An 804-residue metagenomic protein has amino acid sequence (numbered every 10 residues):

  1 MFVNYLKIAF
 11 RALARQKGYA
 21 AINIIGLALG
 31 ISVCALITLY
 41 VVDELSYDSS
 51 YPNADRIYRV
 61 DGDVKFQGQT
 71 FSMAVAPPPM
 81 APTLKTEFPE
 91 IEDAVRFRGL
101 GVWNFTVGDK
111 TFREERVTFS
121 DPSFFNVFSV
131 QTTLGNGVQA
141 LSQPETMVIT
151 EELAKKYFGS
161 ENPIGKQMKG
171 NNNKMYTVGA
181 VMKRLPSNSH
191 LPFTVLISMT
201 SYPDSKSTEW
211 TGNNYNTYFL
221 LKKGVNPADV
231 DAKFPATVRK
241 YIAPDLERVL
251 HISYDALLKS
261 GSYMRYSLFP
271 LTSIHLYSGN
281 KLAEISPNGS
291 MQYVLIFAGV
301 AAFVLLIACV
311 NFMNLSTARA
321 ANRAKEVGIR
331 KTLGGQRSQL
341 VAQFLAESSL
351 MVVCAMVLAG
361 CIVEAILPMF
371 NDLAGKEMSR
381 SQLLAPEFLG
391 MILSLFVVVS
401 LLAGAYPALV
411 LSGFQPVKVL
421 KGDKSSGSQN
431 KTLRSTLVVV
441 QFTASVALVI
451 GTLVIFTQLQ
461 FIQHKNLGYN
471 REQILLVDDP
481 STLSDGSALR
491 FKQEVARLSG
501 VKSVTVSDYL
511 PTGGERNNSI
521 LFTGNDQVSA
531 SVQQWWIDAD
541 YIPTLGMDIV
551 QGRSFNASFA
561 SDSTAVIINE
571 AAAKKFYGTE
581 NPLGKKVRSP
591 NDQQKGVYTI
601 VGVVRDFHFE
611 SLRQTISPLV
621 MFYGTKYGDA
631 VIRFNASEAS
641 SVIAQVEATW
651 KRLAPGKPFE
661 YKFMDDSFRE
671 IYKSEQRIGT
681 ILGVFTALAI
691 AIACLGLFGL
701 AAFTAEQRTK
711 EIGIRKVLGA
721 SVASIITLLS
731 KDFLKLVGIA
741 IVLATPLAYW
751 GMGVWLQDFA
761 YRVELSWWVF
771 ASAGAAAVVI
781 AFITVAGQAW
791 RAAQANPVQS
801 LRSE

Functional and structural regions predicted by a protein language model:
M1-A21, A283-S286, L315-C354, C361-D485 (+2 more regions): Alpha-helical transmembrane segments of integral membrane proteins
M1-L6, R11, R15, Y19 (+10 more regions): Membrane-helix entry/capping segments
R15-Y40, G289-K325, V353, L433-Q458 (+3 more regions): Hydrophobic alpha-helical transmembrane segments of multi-pass inner-membrane transport and secretion
L39-D63, P89, Q131, S189-P192 (+5 more regions): Membrane-proximal juxtamembrane linkers immediately C-terminal to transmembrane helices
E44, Y58-E114, S123, K155-S160 (+3 more regions): Hydrophobic, regular-secondary-structure patches
D121-T133, M147-G289, R490-S674: Mid-to-C-terminal secondary-structure elements that act as membrane-proximal/extracytoplasmic interface segments
I329-L367, A689, K710-G753, S772 (+1 more regions): Transmembrane alpha-helical interface segments in multi-pass membrane proteins
F388-P407, V446, L688, C694 (+1 more regions): Hydrophobic alpha-helical transmembrane segments of polytopic membrane proteins
